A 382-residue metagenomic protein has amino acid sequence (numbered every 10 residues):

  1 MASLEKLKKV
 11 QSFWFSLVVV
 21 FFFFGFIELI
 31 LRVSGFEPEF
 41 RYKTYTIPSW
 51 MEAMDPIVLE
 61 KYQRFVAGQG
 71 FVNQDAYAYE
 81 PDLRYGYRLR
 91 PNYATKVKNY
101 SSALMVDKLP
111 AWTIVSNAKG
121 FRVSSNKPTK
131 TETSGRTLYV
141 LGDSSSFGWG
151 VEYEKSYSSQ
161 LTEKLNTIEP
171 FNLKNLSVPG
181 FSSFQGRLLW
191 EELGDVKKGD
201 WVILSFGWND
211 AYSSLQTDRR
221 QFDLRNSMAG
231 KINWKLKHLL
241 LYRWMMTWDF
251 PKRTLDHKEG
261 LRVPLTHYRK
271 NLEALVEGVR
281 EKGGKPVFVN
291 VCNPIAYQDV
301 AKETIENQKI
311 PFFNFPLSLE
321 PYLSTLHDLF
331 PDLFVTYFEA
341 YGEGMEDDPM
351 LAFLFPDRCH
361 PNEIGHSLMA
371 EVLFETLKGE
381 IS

Functional and structural regions predicted by a protein language model:
M1-K9: N-terminal Lys/Arg-rich, disordered targeting/topogenic segments
L4, F13-F15, F26, G35 (+2 more regions): Histidine-centered active-site loop/cap adjacent to the catalytic His in serine esterases/O-acetyl transfer systems
K8, Y42-M51, P56, E60-Y62 (+2 more regions): Serine-dependent acyl-ester chemistry module
F23-F40: Membrane-interface motif at the C-terminal end of an N-terminal transmembrane signal
E28, D143, G186, V202 (+3 more regions): Generic structural signal for small/hydrophobic residues in well-ordered secondary structure, especially within
E39-K164, F338-Y341, M345-A352: Membrane/wall-proximal cationic-aromatic binding patches
Y100-I114, E132-V140, G150, K164-F171 (+5 more regions): C-terminal luminal/periplasmic domains and tails of membrane-associated envelope-modifying transferases
A103-V115, K119-R122, T137-Y139, S145-K231: Conserved SGNH/GDSL esterase-like catalytic core that processes O-acyl groups on lipids and polysaccharides
